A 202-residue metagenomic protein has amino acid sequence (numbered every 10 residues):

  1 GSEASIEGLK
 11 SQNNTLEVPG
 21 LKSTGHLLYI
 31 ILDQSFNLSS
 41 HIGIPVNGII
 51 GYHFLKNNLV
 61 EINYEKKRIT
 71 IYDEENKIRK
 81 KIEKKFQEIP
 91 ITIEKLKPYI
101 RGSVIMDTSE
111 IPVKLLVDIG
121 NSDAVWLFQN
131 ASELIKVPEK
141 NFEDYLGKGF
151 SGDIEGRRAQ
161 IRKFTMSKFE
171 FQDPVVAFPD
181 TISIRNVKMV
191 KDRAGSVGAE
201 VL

Functional and structural regions predicted by a protein language model:
G1-L202: Pepsin/retropepsin-fold aspartyl endopeptidases
